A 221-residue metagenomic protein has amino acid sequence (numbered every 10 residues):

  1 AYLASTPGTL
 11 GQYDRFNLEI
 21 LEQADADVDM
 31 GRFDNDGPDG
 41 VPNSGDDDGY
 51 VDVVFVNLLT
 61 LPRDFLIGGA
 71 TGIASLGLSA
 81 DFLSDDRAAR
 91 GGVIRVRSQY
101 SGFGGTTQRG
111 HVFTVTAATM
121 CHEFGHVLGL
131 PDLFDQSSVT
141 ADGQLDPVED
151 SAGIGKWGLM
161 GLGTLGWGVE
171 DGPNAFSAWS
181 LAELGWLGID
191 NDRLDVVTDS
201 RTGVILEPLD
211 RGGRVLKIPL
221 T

Functional and structural regions predicted by a protein language model:
A1-V93, V215: Active-site-proximal segments of metallohydrolase catalytic domains
V53-F55, L59-T221: Extracellular hydrolytic enzyme modules, especially secreted metalloproteases of the metzincin/thermolysin-like class
